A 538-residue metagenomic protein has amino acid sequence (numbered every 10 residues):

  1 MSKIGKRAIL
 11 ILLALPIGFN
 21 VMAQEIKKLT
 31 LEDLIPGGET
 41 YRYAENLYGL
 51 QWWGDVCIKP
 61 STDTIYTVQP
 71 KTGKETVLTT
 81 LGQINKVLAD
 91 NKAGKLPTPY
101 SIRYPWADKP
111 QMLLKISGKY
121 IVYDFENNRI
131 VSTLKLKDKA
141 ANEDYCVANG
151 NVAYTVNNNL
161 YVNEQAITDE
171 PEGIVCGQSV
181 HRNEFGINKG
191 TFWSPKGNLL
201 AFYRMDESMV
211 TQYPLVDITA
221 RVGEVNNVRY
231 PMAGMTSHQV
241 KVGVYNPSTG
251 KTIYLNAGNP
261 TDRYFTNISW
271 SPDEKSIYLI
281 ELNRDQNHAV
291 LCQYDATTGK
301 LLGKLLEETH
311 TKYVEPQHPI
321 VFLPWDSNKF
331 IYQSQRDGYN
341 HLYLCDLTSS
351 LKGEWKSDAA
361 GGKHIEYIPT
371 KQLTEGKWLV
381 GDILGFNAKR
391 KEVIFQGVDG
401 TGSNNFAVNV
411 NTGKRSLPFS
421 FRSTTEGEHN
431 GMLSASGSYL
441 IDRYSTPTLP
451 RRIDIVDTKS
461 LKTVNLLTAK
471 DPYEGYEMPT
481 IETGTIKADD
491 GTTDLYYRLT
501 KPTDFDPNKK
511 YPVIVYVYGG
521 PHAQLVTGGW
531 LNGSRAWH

Functional and structural regions predicted by a protein language model:
M1-K27: Bacterial Sec-dependent N-terminal signal peptides
I9-L12, C57, A469: Hydrophobic alpha-helical segments with strong N-terminal bias
L12, I17, V228, M235 (+4 more regions): N-terminal hydrophobic or amphipathic segments with adjacent small-residue motifs that include Sec signal peptides
V21-S416, S438-Y439, L449: Beta-propeller folds
L34, Q212, E274, E428-H538: Serine-hydrolase catalytic core recognition
L282, A296, H310, Q335 (+11 more regions): Hydrophobic alpha-helix feature that most strongly marks membrane-spanning transmembrane helices and their immediate
